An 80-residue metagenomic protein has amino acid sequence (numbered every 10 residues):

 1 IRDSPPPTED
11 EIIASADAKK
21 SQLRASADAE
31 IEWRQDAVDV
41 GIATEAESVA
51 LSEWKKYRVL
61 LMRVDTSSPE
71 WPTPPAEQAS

Functional and structural regions predicted by a protein language model:
I1-S80: A preference for well-ordered globular domain cores that mediate specific macromolecular interactions or catalysis
